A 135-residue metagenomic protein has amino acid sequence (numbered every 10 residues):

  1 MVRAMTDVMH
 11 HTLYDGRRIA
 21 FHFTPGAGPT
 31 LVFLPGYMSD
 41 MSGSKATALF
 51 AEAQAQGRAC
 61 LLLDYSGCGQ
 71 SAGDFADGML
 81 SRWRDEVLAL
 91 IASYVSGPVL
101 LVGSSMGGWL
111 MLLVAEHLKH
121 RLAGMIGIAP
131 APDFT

Functional and structural regions predicted by a protein language model:
V2-P25: N-terminal cap/lid segment of alpha/beta-hydrolase-fold proteins
G28-G36: Short beta-strand element of the alpha/beta-hydrolase
Y37-F50: The serine-hydrolase catalytic nucleophile loop
F50-A72: Conserved alpha/beta-hydrolase
G69-Y94: Catalytic nucleophile-loop/oxyanion-hole region of alpha/beta-hydrolase and closely related hydrolase-like folds
L101-G103, I128: Short beta-strand immediately N-terminal to the catalytic nucleophile in serine-hydrolase-like folds
G103-M111: Gly/Ala-rich beta-loop-alpha elbow adjacent to hydrolase catalytic centers
I126-T135: Active-site nucleophile loop of the alpha/beta-hydrolase fold
